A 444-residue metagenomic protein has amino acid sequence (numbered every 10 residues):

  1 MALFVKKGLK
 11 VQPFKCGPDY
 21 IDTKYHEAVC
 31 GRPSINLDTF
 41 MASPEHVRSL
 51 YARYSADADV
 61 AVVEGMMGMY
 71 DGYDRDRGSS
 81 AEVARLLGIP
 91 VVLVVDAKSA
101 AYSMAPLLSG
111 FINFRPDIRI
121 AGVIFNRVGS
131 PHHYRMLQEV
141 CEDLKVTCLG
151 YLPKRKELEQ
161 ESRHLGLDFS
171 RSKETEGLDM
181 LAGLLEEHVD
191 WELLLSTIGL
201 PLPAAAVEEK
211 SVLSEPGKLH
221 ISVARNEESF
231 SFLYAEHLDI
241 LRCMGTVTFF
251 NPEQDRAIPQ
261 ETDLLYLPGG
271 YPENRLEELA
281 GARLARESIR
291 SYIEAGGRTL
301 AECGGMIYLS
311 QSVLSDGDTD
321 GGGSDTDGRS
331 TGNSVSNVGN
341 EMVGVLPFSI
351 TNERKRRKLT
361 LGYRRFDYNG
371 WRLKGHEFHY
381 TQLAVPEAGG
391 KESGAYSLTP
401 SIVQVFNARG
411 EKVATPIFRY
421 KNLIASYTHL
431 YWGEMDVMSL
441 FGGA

Functional and structural regions predicted by a protein language model:
A2-L87, V95-R119, P131-R135: ATP-dependent carboxylate-amine ligase catalytic core
K15-C16, C148-K156, T248-Q254: Beta-strand->loop->alpha-helix junctions that form or flank phosphate-binding loops in nucleotide-handling enzymes
V62-E64, V92-V94, I124, S222 (+2 more regions): Structural motif
I89, V146, E294-R298: A short helix->loop->beta-strand "cap" motif at the edges of active sites that frequently abuts
Y102-L213: Internal gly/pro-rich beta-alpha loop/helix module that stabilizes soluble enzyme cofactors or their anionic handles
W191, S214-G217, F230-I240, E353-K355 (+1 more regions): C-terminal and late-domain segments of enzyme folds
H220-A224, E228-R283, E287-Y292: Phosphate-binding active sites in nucleotide-utilizing proteins
P272-R365: Cysteine-nucleophile active-site neighborhood
